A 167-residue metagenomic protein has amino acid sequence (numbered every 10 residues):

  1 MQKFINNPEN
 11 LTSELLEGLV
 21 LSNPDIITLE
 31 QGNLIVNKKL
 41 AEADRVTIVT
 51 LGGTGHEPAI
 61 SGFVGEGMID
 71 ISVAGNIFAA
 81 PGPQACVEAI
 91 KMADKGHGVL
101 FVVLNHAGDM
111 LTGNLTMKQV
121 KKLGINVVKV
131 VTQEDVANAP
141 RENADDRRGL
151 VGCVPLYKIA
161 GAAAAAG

Functional and structural regions predicted by a protein language model:
M1-I48: N-terminal amphipathic/basic leader segments beginning at the initiator methionine
Q2, V46-G53, I69-S72, G98-A107 (+3 more regions): Short glycine-rich or small-residue beta-strand-to-loop segments that form or flank ligand, phosphate, metal/Fe-S
L34-A43, V87-H97: Glycine-rich phosphate/diphosphate-binding loops that line cofactor/substrate pockets in enzymes
A43-L51, I60-V73, A137-P140: Gly-rich Lys/Arg/Thr-decorated short loops/hinges at beta-loop-alpha junctions or inter-strand turns that position
G53-P58, L104-G113, D135, R148-C153: Gly/Ser/Thr-rich loops at beta-strand to alpha-helix junctions that form or flank small-molecule/cofactor-binding
H56, I60-G65, I69-G96: Glycine-rich oxoanion-binding loops at beta->alpha junctions
M110-G124, N143: Short Gly/Thr/Asp-enriched flexible loops that form oxyanion-binding sites at enzyme active sites
V131-G167: Short alpha-helices
